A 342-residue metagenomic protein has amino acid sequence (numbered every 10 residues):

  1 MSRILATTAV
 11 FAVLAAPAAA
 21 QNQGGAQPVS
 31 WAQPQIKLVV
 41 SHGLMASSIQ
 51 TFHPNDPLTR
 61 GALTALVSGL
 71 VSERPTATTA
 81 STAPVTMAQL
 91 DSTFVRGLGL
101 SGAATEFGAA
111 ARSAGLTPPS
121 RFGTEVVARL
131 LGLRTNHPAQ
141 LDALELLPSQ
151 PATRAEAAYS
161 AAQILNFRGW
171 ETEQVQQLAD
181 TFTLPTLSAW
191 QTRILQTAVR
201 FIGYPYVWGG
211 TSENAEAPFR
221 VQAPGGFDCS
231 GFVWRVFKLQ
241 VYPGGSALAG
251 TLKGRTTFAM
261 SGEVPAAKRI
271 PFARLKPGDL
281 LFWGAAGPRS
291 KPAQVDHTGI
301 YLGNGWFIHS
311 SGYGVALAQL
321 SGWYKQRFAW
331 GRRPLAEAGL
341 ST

Functional and structural regions predicted by a protein language model:
I4, A157, Q163, L248-S261 (+2 more regions): Aromatic- and glycine-rich peptidoglycan recognition patches
T7-A15: Bacterial N-terminal signal peptides
A18, N166-Y206, R327-T342: Non-catalytic ligand/cofactor/substrate-binding and regulatory segments of enzyme domains
A19-Q33, M45-R60, G69-V126, T135-R154 (+3 more regions): Feature responds to low-complexity, polar/acidic, surface-exposed segments characteristic of secreted/exported proteins
L38-S41, L66-G69, R96, L100 (+4 more regions): Glycine-rich, acidic and aromatic/proline-enriched surface loops and short helix-turn segments that act as binding
A62, E156, G278-D279: Structural motif
S81, P148, V221-A223, P288-K291: Short consensus segments that form the blades of beta-propeller domains, in both extracellular/periplasmic
V207-P277, G287-P288: Catalytic cysteine-centered active-site loop
